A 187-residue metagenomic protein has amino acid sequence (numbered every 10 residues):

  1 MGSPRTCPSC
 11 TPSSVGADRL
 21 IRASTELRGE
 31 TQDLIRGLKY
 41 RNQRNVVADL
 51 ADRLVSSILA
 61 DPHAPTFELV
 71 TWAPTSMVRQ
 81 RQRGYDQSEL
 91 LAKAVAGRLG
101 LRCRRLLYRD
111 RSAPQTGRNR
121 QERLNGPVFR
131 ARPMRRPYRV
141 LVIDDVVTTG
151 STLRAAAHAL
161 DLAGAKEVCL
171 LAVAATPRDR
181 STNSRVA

Functional and structural regions predicted by a protein language model:
M1-A187: Glycine-rich phosphate/pyrophosphate-handling loop used in enzymes and phosphotransfer proteins
